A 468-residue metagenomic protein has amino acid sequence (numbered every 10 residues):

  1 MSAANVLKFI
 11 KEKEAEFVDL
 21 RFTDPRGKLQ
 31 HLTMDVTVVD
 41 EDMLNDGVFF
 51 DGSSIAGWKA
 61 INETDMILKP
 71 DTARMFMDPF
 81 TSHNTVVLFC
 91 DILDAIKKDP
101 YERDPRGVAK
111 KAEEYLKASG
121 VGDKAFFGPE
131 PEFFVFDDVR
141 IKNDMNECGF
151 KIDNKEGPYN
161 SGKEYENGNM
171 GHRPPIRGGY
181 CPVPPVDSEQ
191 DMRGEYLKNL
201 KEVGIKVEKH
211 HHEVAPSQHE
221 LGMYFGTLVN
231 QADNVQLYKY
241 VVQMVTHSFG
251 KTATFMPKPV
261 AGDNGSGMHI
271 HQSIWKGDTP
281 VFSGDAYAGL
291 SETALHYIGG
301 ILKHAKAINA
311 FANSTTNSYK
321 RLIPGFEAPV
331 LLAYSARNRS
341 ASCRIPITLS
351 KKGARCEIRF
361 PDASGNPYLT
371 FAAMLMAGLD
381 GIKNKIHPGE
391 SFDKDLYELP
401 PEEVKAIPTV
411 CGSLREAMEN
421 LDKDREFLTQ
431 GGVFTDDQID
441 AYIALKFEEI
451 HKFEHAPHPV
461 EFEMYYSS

Functional and structural regions predicted by a protein language model:
M1-S468: Glycine-rich, acidic/polar active-site loops that bind/position phosphate-bearing ligands
